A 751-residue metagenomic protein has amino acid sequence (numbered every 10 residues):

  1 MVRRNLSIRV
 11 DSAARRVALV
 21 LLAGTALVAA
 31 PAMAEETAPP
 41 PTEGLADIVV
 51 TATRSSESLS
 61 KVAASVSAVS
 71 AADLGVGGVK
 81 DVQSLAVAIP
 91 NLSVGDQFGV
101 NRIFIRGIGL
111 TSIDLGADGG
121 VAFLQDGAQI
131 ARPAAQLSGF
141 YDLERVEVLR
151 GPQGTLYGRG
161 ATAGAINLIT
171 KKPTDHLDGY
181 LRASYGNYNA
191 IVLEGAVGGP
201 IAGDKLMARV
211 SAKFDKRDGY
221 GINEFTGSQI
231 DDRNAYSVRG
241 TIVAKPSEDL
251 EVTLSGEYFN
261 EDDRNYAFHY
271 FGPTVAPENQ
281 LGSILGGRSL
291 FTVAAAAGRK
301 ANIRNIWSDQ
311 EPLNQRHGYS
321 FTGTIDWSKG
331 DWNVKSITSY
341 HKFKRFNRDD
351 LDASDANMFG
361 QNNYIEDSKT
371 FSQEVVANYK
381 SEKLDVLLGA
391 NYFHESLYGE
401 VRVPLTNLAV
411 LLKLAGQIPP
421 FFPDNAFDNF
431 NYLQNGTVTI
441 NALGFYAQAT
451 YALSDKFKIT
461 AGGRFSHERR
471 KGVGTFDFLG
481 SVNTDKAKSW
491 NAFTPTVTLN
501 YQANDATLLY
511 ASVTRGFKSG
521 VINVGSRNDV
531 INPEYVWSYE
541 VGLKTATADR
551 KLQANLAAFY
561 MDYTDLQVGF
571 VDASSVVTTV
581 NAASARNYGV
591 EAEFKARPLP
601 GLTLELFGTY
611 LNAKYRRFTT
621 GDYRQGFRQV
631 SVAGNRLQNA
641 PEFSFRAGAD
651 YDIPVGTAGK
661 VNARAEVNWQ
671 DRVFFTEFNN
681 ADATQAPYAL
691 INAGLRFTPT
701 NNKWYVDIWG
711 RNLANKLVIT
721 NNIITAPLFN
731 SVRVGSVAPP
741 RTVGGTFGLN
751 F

Functional and structural regions predicted by a protein language model:
M1-A88, E248-D249, F321, W327 (+2 more regions): N-terminal Sec signal peptide and the immediately downstream disordered periplasmic leader that contains the TonB box
V2, D562, G601, N668-T676 (+1 more regions): C-terminal beta-signal and adjacent terminal beta-strands/loops of Gram-negative outer-membrane beta-barrel proteins
T37, K383-D385, D455-I459, Y560-D562 (+2 more regions): Gram-negative outer-membrane beta-barrel transporters
E43-H176, V541: Acidic, small-polar-rich N-terminal luminal/periplasmic segments of exported/outer-membrane proteins
D118-G120, R132, Y141-E144, R150 (+8 more regions): Outer-membrane beta-barrel translocator/receptor signature
N167, T174-H176, S184, A196-A297 (+6 more regions): Periplasmic-side early beta-strands and strand-to-turn transitions of outer-membrane beta-barrels
V243-S247, A377-N378, G389-F393, G436-D562 (+1 more regions): Structural signature of Gram-negative outer-membrane beta-barrels, strongest in the C-terminal barrel of TonB-dependent
T322-K329, N333-D349, Q502, L508-T514 (+2 more regions): Membrane-embedded beta-barrel scaffold of Gram-negative outer-membrane proteins
